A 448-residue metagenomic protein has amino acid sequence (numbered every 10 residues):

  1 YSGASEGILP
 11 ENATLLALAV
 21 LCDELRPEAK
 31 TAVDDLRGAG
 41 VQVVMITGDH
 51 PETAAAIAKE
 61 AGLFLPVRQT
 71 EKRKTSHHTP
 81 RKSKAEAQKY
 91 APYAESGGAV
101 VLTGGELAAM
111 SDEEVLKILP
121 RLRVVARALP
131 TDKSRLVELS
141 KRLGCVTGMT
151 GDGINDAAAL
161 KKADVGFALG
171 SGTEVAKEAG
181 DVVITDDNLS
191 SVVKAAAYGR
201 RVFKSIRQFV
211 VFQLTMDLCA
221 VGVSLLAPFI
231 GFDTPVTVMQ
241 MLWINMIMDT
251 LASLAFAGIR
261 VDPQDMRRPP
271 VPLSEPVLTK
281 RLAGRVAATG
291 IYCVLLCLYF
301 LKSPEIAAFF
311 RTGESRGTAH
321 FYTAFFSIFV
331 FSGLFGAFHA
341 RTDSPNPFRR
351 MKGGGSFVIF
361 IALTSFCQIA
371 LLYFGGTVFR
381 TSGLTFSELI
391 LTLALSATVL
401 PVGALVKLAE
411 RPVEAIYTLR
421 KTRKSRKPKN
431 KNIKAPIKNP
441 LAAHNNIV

Functional and structural regions predicted by a protein language model:
Y1-L139, L143, A157, L169-S171 (+4 more regions): Cytosolic catalytic headpieces and adjacent flexible linkers of membrane translocases
A13, L36, D49, A54 (+10 more regions): Residue-level signature of catalytic and energy-coupling elements of molecular machines, predominantly ATP/GTP-dependent
L63-L65, S83-G148, A163, G170-S344: Membrane-embedded transport module
L225-T234, I369-T385: Transmembrane helix-loop junctions at the membrane interface of multipass transporters and ion channels
L296-F300, L363-T377: Hydrophobic alpha-helical transmembrane segments in multi-pass integral membrane proteins
G333-A337, L400-L408: Alpha-helical transmembrane segments
R349-F357: Cytoplasmic-side transmembrane-helix entry/capping segments in multi-pass membrane proteins
L389-G403: Alpha-helical membrane-embedded segments
